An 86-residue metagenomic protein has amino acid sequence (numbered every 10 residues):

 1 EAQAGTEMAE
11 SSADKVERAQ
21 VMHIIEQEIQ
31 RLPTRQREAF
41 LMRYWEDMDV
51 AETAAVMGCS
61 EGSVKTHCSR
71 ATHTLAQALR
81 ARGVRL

Functional and structural regions predicted by a protein language model:
E1-R18: Internal acidic/polar
A2, A55-V56, T72-L86: C-terminal edge and immediately downstream basic/flexible tail or linker adjoining helix-turn-helix-like DNA-binding
R18, M22, Q36-R37: Short, leucine-enriched amphipathic alpha-helices that occur as contiguous helical runs
I24-L32: Short amphipathic alpha-helical boundary/capping segments
A39-R43: A short pre-motif secondary-structure segment
D49, G58-S63: Helix-turn-helix DNA-binding motif, specifically the short coil turn and the N-cap/start of the second
